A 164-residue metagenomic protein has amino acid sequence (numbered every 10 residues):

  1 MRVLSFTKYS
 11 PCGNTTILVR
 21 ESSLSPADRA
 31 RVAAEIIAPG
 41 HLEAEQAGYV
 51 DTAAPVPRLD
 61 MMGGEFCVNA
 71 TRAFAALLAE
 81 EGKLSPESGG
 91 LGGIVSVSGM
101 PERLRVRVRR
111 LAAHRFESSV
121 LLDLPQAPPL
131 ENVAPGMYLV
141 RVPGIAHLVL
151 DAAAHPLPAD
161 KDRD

Functional and structural regions predicted by a protein language model:
M1-F116, Y138-R141, A146-D164: A glycine-rich beta-to-alpha transition motif near the start of alpha/beta enzyme domains, typified by
R2, L122-Y138, A159: Active-site glycine-rich loop that binds ribose-phosphate moieties when present
F116-L122: PAS-family sensory domains
